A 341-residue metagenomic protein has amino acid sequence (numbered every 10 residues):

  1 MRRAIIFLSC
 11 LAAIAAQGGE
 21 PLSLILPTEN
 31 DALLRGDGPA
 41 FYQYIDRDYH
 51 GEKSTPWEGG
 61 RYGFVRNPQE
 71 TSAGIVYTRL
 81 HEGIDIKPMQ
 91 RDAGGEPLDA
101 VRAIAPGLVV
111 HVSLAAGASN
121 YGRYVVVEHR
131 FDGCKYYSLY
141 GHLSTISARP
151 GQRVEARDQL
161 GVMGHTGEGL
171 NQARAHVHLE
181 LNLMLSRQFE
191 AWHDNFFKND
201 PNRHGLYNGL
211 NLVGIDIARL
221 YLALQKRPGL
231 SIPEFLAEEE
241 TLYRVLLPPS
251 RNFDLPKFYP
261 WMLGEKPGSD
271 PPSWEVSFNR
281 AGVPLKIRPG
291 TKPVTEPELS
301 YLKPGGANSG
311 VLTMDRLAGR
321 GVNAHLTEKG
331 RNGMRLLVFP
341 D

Functional and structural regions predicted by a protein language model:
M1-A4: Positively charged n-region of N-terminal signal peptides that target proteins for export
S9-Q17: Hydrophobic h-region of N-terminal signal peptides that target proteins for export in Gram-negative bacteria
E20-D48, E52-G60, R149, R174 (+1 more regions): Acidic, glycine-rich catalytic/binding loops that coordinate metals and/or anionic ligands
G59-R102: Short glycine/threonine/proline-enriched tight-turn/helix- or strand-capping micro-motif at secondary-structure
T78-I84, A156, A175-L181: Serine endopeptidase catalytic core focused on the charge-relay Asp
E96-L98, R102-S144, Q172-R174, H178: Zn2+-dependent peptidoglycan hydrolase active-site motif and core
A100-V112, A148-M163: Short, well-structured beta-strand-loop connectors
Y124-V127, E155-G169: Short hydrophobic beta/alpha edge segments that flank linear recognition/processing sites
